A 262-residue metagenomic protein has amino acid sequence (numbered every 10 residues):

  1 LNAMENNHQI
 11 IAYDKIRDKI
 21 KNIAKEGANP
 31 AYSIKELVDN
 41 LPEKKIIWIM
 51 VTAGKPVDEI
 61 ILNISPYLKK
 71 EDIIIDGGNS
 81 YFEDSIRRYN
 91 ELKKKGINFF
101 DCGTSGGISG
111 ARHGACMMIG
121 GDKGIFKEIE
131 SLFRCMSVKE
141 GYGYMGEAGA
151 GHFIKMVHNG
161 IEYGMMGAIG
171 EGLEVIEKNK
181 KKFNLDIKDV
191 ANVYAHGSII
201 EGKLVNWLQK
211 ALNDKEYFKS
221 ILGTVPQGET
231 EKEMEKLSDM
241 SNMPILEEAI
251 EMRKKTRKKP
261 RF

Functional and structural regions predicted by a protein language model:
L1-I46, Y67-E71, I108-A111, G143: NAD(P)+-binding Rossmann beta1-loop-alpha1 motif at the extreme N-terminus of oxidoreductases
L1-Y13, V57-G78, F82, W207-T224: Long, low-complexity, intrinsically disordered polar/charged segments
M4, A24, I86, K93 (+1 more regions): Anion (oxyanion) recognition and catalysis
I16, T52, S105: Short beta-to-alpha linker loops that shape the active-site pocket of alpha/beta-hydrolase fold enzymes
K19, R88, E233-L237: Residues within well-ordered alpha-helices
P30, I34-F100: Rossmann-fold NAD(P) dinucleotide-binding segment
D58-I60, I75, S80-E171, N179-K182: Rossmann-fold dinucleotide-binding core
M118, E128, G149-F262: Helical "substrate-binding/catalytic lid" subdomain of Rossmann-like NAD(P)-dependent dehydrogenases/reductases
